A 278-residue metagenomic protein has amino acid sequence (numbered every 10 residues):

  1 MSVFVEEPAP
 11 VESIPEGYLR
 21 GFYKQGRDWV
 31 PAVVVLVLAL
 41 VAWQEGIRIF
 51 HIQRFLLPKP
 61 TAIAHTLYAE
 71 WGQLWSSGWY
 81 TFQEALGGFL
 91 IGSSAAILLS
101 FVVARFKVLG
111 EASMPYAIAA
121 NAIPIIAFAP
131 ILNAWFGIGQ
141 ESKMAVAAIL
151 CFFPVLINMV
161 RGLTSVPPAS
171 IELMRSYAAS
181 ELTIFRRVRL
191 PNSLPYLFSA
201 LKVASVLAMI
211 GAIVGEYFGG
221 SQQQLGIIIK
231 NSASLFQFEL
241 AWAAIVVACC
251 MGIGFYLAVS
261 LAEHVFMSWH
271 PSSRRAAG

Functional and structural regions predicted by a protein language model:
M1-V35, L257-G278: Transmembrane alpha-helical segments of polytopic membrane transport and secretion proteins
G17-F22, R48-S93: Periplasmic/extracellular loop-to-transmembrane helix junction in inner-membrane transport proteins
L67, L74-G78, F82, L86 (+9 more regions): Hydrophobic alpha-helical elements at and bordering transmembrane segments of multi-pass membrane proteins
G87-A117: Transmembrane-helix boundary motif in ABC transporter permease subunits
I118-P154, R161-G162: Generic hydrophobic transmembrane alpha-helix motif, especially the helices
A145, I149, E181-I213, W242: Transmembrane alpha-helices
N158-A200, L225-I229: Short cytoplasmic-facing helical segments at TM-TM junctions of multi-pass membrane proteins
L225-E263: Hydrophobic alpha-helical transmembrane segments of polytopic membrane proteins
